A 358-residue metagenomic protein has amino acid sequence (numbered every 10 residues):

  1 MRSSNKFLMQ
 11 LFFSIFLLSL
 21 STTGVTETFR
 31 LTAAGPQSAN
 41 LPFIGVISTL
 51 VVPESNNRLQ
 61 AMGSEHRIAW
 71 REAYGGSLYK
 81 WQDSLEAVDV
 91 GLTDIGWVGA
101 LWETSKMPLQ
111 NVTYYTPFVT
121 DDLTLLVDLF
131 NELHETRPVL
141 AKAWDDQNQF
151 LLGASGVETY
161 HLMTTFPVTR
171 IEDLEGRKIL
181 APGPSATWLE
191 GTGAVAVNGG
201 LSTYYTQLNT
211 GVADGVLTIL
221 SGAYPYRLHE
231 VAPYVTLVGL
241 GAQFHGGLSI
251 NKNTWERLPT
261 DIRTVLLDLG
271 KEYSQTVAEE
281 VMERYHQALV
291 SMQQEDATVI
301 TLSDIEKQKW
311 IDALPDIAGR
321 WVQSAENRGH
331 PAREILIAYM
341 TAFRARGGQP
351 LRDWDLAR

Functional and structural regions predicted by a protein language model:
R2-F12: Bacterial N-terminal signal peptides that target proteins for export
F13-L17: Hydrophobic helical h-region of N-terminal Sec-dependent signal peptides in bacterial secretory/periplasmic proteins
S21-T23: N-terminal signal peptide c-region/cleavage motif recognized by signal peptidases
E27-L125, W144-R358: N-terminal secretory/targeting leader peptides
D121-A141: A gly/proline- and charged-residue-enriched helix-loop-helix capping module
